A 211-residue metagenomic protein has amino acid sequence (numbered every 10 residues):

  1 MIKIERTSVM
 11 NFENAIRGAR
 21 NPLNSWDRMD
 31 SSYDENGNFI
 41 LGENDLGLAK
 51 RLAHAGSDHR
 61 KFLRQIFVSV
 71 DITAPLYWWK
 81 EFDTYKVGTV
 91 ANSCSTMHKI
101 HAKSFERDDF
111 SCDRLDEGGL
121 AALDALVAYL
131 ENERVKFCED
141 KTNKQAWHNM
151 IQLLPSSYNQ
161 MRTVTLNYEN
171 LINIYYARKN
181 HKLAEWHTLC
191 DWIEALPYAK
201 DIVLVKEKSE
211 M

Functional and structural regions predicted by a protein language model:
M1-M211: Family-specific signature for flavin-dependent thymidylate synthase
